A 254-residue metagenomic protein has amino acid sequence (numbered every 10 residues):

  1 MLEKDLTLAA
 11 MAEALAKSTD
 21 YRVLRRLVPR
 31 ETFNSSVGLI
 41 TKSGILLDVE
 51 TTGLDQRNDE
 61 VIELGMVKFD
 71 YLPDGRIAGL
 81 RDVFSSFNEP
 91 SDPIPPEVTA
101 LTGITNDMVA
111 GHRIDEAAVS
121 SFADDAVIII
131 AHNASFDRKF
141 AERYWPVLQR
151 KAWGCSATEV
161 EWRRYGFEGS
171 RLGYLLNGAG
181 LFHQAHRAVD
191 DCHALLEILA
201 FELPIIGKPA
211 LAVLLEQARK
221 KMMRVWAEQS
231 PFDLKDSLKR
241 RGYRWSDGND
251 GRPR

Functional and structural regions predicted by a protein language model:
M1-S36, F201-R254: Acidic two-metal-ion nuclease catalytic site recognized across multiple nuclease folds, prominently DnaQ/RNase D-T
L2-K151, T158, Y165-A185: Conserved non-catalytic scaffold segment of RNase H-like nuclease domains
A110, R187, N249-G251: Short loop/turn and capping residues at structural boundaries
D115, C192-H193, R254: Short secondary-structure capping/turn micro-motifs that flank functional sites
Y144, W162, G178, I198-I205: Active-site catalytic microenvironments for nucleophilic, acid-base chemistry
G154-E159, R164, K239-G248: Extended alpha-helical regions
Q184-D190, W226: Alpha-helix N-cap/loop-to-helix boundary motif
D190-I198: Acidic, divalent-metal-coordinating active-site segment for phosphoryl/phosphodiester hydrolysis, typified by short
